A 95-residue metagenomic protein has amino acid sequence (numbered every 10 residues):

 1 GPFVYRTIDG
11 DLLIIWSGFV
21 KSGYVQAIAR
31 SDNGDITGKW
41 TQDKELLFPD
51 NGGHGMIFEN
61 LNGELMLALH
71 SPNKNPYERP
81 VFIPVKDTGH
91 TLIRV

Functional and structural regions predicted by a protein language model:
G1-V95: Carbohydrate-active catalytic/glycan-binding domains of CAZyme proteins, especially the secreted or lumenal ectodomains
